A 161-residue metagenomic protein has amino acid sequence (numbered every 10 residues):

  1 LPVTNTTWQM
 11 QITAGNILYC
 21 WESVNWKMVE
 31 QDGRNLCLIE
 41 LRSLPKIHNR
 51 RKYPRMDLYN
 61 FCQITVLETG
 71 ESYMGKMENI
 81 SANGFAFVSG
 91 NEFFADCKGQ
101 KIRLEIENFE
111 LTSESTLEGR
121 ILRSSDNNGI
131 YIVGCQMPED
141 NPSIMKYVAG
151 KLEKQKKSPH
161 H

Functional and structural regions predicted by a protein language model:
L1-H161: Structured alpha-helical
